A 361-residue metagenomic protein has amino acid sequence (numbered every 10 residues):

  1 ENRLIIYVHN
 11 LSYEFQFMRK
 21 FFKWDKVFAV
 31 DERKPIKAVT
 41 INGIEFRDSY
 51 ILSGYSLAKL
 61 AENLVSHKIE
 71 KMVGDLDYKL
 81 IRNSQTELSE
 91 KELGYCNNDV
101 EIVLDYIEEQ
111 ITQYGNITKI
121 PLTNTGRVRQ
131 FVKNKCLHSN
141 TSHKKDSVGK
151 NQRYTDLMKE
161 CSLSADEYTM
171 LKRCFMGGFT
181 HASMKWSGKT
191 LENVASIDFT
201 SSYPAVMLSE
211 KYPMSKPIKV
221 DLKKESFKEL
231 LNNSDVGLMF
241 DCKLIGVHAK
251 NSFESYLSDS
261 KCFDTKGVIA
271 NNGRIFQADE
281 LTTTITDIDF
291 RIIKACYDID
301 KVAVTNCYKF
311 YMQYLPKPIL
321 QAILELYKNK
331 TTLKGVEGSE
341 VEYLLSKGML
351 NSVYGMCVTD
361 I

Functional and structural regions predicted by a protein language model:
N2-N10, F15-I361: Conserved acidic
